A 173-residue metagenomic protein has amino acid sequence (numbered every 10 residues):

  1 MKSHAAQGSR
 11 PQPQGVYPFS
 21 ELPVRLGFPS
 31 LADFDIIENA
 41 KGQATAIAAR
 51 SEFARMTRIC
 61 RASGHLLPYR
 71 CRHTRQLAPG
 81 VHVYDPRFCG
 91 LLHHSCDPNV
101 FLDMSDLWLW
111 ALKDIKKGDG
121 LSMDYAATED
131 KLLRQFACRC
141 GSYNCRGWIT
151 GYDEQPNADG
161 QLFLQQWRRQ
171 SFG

Functional and structural regions predicted by a protein language model:
M1-G173: Conserved catalytic SET/PR domain of SAM-dependent protein methyltransferases, capturing the structural core that binds
